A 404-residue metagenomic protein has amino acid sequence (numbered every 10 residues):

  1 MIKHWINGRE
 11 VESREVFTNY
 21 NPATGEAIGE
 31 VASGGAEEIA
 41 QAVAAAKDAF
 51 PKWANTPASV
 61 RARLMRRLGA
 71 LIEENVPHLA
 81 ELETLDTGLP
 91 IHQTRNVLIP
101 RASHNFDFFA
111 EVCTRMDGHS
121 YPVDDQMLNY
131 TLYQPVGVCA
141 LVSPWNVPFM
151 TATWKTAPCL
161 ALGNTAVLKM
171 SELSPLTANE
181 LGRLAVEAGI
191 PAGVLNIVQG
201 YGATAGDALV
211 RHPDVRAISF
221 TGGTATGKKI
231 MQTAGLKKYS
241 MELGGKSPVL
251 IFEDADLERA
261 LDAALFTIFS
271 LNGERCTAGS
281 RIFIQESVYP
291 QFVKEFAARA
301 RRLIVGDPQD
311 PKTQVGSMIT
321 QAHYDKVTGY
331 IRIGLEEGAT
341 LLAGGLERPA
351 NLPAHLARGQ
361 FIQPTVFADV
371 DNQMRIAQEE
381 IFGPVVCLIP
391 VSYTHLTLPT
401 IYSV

Functional and structural regions predicted by a protein language model:
M1-E30, R63, R67, D117-V142 (+4 more regions): Terminal low-complexity tails and localization/encapsulation signals of metabolic enzymes
P22-T87, S287: N-terminal alpha-helical segment of soluble enzymes
G25, R61, E83, G163 (+7 more regions): Residue-level signal for inorganic ion chemistry
A44, R66-P77, I91-M116: Long amphipathic alpha-helix in the N-terminal Rossmann-like dinucleotide-binding domain of NAD(P)-dependent
D117-R259: Rossmann-like NAD(P) dinucleotide-binding subdomain of oxidoreductase/dehydrogenase enzymes
A217, A225-D371, P390-L396: ALDH superfamily catalytic-core signature
H395-V404: Single conserved hydrophobic/aromatic residue that forms the stacking wall/gate of nucleotide- or nucleobase-binding
